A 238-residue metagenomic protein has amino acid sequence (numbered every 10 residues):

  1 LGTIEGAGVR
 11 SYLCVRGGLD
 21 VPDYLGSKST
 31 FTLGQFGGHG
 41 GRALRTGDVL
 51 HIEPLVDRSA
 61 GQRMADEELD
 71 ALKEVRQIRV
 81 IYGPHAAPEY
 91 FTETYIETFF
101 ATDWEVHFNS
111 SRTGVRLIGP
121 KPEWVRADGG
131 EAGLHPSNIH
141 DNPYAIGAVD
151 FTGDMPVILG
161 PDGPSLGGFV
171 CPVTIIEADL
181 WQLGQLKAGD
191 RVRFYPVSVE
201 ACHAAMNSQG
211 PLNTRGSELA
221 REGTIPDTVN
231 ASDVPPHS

Functional and structural regions predicted by a protein language model:
L1-G216, D227-A231, H237-S238: Conserved "landmark" site that anchors the functional core of diverse proteins
R221: Residue-level hotspots at or immediately adjacent to binding/recognition sites across diverse folds
